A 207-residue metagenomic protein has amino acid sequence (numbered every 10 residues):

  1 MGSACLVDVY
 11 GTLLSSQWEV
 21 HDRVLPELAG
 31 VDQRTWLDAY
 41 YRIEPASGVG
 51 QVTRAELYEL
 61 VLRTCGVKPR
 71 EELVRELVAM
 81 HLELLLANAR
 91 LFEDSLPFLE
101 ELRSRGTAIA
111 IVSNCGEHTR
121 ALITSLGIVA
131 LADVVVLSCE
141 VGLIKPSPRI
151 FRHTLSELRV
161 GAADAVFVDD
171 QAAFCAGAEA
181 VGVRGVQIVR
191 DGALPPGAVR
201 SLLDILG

Functional and structural regions predicted by a protein language model:
M1-E93: N-terminal helical cap/lid subdomain that shapes the substrate entry/recognition surface in HAD-like hydrolases
M1-V7, L96, E100-E101, T107 (+2 more regions): Asp-based, Mg2+/Mn2+-dependent phosphohydrolase catalytic module
G66, L102-R103: Hydrophobic alpha-helical bundle segments that form small-molecule/ligand-binding pockets
